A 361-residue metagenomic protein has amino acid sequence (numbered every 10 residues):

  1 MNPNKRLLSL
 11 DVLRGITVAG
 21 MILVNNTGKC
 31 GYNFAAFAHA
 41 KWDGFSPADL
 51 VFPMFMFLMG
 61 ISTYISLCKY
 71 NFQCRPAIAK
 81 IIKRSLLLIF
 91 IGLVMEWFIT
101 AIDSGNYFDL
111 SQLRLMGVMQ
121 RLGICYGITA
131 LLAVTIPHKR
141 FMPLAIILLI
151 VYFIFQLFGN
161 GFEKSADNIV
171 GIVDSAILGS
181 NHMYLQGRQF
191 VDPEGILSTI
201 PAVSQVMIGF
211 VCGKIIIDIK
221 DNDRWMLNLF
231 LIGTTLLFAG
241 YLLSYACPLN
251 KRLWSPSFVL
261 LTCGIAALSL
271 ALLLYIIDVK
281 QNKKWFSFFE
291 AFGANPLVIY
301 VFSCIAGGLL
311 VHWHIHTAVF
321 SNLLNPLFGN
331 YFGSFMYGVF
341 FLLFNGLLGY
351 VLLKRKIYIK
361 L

Functional and structural regions predicted by a protein language model:
M1-L361: Alpha-helical transmembrane segments and their immediate juxtamembrane cytosolic regions
